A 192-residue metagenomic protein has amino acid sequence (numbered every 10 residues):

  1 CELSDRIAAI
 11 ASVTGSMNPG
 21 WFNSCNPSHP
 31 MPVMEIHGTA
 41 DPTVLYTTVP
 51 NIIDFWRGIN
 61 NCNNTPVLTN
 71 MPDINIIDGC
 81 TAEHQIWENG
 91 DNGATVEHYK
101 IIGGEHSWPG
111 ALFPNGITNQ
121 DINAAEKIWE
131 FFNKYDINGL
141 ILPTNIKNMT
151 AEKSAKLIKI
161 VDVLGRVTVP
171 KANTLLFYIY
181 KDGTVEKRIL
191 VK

Functional and structural regions predicted by a protein language model:
C1-M31, P42: Primarily recognizes the serine-hydrolase "nucleophile elbow" in alpha/beta-hydrolase and SGNH/GDSL folds
E2-R6, T48-F55, N123, K127-F131: Extracytoplasmic/secreted proteins, especially bacterial periplasmic and envelope-associated proteins
P27-V33, N92-V96: Short, proline-enriched alpha-helix->beta-strand connector loops that line the catalytic pocket of alpha/beta-hydrolase
E35-H37, D41: Short beta-strand/loop motif that positions the catalytic acidic residue of the alpha/beta-hydrolase fold
D41-V44, H106-S107: Acidic catalytic loop of the alpha/beta-hydrolase fold
R57-I146: Alpha/beta-hydrolase-fold serine-hydrolase catalytic core, especially in secreted/extracellular enzymes
I137-V167: Residue-level detector of functionally pivotal "anchor" positions at catalytic/ligand-binding pockets or at interdomain
L175-K192: C-terminal tail/sorting-segment detector
